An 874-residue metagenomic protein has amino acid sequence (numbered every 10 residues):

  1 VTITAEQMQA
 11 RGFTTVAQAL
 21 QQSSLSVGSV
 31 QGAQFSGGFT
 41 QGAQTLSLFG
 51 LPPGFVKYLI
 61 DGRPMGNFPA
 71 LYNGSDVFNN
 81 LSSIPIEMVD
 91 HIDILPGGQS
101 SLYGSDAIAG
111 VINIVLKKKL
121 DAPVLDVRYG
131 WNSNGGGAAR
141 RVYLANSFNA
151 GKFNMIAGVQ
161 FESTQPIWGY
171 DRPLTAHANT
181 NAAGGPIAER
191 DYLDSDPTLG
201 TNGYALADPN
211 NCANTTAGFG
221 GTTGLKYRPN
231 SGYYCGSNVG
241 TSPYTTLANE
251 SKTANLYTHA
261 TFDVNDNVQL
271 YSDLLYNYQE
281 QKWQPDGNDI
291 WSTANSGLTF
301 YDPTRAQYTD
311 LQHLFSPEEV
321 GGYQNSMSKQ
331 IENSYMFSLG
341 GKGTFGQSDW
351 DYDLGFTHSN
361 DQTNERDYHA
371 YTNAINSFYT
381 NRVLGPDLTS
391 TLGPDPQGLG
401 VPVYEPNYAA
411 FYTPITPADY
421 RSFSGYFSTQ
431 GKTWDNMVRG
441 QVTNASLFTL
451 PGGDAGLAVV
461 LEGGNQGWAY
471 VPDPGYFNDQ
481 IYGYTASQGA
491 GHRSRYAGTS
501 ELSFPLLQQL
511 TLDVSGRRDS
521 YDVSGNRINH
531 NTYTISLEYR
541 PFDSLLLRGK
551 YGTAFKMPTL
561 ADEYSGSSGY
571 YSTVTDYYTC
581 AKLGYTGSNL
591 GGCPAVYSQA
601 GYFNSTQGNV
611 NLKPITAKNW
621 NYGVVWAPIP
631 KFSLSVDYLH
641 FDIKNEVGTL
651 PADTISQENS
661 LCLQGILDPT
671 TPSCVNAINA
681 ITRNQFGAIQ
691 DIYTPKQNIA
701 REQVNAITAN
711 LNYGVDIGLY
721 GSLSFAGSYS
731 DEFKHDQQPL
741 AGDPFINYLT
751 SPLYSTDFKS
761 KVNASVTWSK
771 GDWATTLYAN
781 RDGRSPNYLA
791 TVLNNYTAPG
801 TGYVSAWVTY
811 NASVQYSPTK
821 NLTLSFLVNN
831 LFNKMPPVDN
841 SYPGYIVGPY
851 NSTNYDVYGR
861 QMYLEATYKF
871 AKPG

Functional and structural regions predicted by a protein language model:
M8, L20, I92, I112-I114 (+6 more regions): Non-catalytic regulatory/gating segments with a bias toward low-complexity or hydrophobic composition
A17, Q21-P64: Extracytoplasmic beta-strand/coil segments of soluble accessory domains associated with Gram-negative outer-membrane
Q18-A19, S23, Q44-S47, N79-S82 (+2 more regions): N-terminal periplasmic accessory domains that precede and gate Gram-negative outer-membrane beta-barrel machines
R63-P96: Short acidic/polar hinge/loop motifs at secondary-structure boundaries that mediate gating or recognition
N73, I167, D171, T175-A182 (+8 more regions): Surface-exposed, low-complexity loop segments enriched in small/polar and acidic residues
K119-A122, K152, V264-V268, T344-Y352 (+10 more regions): Short loop/turn motifs that connect adjacent beta-strands in outer-membrane beta-barrel proteins
T372, S633, K644, F733-D736 (+2 more regions): C-terminal beta-signal and adjacent terminal beta-strands/loops of Gram-negative outer-membrane beta-barrel proteins
Y570, G721-S817, F832-N833: C-terminal beta-barrel architecture of Gram-negative outer-membrane proteins
